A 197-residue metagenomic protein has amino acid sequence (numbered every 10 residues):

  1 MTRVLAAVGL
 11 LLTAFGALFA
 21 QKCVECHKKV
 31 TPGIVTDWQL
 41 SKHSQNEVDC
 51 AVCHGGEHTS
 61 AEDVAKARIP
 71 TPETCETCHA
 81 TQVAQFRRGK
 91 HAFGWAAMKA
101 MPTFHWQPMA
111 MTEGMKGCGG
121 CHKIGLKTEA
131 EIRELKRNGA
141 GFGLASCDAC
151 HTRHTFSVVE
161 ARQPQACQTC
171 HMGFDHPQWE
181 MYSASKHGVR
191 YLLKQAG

Functional and structural regions predicted by a protein language model:
M1-V4: Positively charged n-region of N-terminal signal peptides that target proteins for export
A6-A17: Bacterial N-terminal signal peptides
A17-G197: Short sequence/structural segments immediately N-terminal
